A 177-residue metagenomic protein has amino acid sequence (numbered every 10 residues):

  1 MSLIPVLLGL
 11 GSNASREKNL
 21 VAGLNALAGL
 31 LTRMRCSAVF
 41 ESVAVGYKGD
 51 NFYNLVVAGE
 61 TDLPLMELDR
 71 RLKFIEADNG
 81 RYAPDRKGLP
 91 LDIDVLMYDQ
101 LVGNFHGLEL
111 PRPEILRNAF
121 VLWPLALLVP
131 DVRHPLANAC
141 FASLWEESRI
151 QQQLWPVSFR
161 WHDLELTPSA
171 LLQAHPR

Functional and structural regions predicted by a protein language model:
M1, N13, K48-G49: Short, surface-exposed loop and linker segments with low hydrophobicity and enrichment for Pro/Ser/Thr
S2-L7: Extreme N-terminal starter segment of soluble prokaryotic enzymes
L10-S12, V57-L63, M97-Q100: Short beta-strand-to-loop capping motifs
S15-K18: Short N-terminal binding/cap micro-motifs at the start of the first secondary-structure element
V21-P64: Short, surface-exposed acidic-centric catalytic microdomains
A44-Y53, M66-D69, F74-R177: Flexible, gly/pro- and Lys/Arg-enriched active-site loops
